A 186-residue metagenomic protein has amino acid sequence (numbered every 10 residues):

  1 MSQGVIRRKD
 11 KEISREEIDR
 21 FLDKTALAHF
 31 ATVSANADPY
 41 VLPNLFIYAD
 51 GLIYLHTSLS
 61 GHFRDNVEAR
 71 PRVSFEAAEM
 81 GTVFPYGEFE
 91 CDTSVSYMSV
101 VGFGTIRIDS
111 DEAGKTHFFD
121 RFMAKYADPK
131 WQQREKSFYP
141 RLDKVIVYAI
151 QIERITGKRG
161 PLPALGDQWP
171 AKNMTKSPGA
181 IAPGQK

Functional and structural regions predicted by a protein language model:
M1-V5, I47-D50: Short, basic, glycine/proline-bearing loop/turn elements
S2-D10, T82-K186: Charged, gly/pro-rich active-site loop segments
S2-H29: Short, basic/aromatic recognition patches
D23, E68-V73, D120-D128: Short, intrinsically disordered, mixed-charge
T25-L59, F75, Y86: Short beta-strand segments
A26, L42, A49-G51, A69-V73 (+2 more regions): A generic structural signal for short beta-strands and their flanking turns/coil linkers
A49-D50, H62-D65, V83-F84, G166-D167: A short local loop/turn or secondary-structure capping micro-motif enriched for an aromatic residue
R64-F84, E90-S94: Helix-adjacent hinge/juxtasegments
